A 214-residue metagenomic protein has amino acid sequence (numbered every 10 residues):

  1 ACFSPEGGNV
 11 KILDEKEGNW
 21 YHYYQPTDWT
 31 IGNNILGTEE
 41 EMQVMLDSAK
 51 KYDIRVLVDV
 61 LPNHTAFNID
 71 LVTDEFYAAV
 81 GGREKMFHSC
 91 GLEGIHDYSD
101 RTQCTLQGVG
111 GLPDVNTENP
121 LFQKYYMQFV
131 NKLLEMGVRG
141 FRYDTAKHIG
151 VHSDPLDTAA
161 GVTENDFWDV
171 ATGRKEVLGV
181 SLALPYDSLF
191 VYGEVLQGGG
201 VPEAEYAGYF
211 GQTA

Functional and structural regions predicted by a protein language model:
A1, Y23, D28-I31, R55-D59 (+2 more regions): Structural recognition of the beta-strand scaffold that forms the well-ordered cores of secreted hydrolase catalytic
C2-G8, V60-F76: Aromatic-lined carbohydrate-binding surfaces of glycoside hydrolases
P5-V44, A78-N116: Aromatic- and acidic-residue-enriched carbohydrate-binding clefts of CAZyme catalytic domains
G7-I12, N68-V72, S153-L156, N165-F167: Short secondary-structure transition/capping segments
E17, L46-S48, I54, H64 (+2 more regions): Active-site-proximal helices and loops of the catalytic beta/alpha 8
Y23-E39, G108-Q123, R139-V162: The substrate-binding groove and active-site-proximal loops of carbohydrate-active enzymes, especially glycoside
I31-I69, L121, Q128-V130, F141: Substrate-binding cleft of carbohydrate-active enzyme catalytic domains
T73-Y77, R83-E84, L112, S181 (+1 more regions): Intrinsically disordered, low-complexity regions
